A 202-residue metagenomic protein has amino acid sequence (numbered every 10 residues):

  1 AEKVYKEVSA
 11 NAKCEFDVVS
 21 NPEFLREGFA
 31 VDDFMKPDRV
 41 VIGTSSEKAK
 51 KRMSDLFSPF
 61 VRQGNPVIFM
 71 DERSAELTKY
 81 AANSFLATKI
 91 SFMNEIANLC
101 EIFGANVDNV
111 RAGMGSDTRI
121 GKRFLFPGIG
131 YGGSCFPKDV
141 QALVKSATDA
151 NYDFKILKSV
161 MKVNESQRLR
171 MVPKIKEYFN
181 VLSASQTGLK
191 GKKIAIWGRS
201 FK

Functional and structural regions predicted by a protein language model:
A1-K202: Structural/interface elements that position substrates and couple domains in central-metabolism enzymes
